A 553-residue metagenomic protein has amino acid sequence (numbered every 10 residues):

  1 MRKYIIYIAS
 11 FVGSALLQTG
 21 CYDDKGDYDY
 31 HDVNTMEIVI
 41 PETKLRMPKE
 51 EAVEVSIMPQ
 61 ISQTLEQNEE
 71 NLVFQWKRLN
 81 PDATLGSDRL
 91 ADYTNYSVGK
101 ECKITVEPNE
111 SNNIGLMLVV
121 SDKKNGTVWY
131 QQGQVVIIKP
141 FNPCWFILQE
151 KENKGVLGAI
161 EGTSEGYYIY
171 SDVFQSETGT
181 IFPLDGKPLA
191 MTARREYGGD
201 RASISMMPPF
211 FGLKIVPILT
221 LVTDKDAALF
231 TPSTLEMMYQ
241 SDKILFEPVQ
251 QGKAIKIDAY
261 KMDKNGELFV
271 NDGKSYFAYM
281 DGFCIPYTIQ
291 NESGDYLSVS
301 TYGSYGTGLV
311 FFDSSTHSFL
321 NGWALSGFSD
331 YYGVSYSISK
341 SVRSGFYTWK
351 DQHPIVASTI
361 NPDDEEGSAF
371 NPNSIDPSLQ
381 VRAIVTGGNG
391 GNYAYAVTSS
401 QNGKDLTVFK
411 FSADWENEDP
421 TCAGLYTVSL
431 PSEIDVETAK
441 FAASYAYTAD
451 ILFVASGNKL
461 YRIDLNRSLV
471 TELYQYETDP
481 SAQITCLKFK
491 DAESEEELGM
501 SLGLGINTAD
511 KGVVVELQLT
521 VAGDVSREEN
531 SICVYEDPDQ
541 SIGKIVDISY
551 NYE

Functional and structural regions predicted by a protein language model:
M1-I5: Positively charged n-region of N-terminal signal peptides that target proteins for export
L17-G20: C-terminal motif of bacterial Sec signal peptides marking the signal peptidase cleavage site
Y22-S176, A492-E497, N507-E553: Acidic/polar, low-complexity intrinsically disordered N-terminal segments immediately downstream of a Sec signal
K151-G155, D226-A228, Q401-G403, K459-L460 (+1 more regions): Short glycine/acidic-enriched loop and turn motifs that connect beta-strands
T163, S412-D414, L465-S468, T520: Short loop/turn segments that connect beta-strands within beta-propeller blades
E177-P183, R195-S429, E433-V436: Preference for solvent-exposed, low-hydrophobicity sequence contexts
Y426-A439, V470-E495, S526-G543: Conserved blade-ending motifs and adjacent loop-strand segments that build the rim/top face of beta-propeller domains
